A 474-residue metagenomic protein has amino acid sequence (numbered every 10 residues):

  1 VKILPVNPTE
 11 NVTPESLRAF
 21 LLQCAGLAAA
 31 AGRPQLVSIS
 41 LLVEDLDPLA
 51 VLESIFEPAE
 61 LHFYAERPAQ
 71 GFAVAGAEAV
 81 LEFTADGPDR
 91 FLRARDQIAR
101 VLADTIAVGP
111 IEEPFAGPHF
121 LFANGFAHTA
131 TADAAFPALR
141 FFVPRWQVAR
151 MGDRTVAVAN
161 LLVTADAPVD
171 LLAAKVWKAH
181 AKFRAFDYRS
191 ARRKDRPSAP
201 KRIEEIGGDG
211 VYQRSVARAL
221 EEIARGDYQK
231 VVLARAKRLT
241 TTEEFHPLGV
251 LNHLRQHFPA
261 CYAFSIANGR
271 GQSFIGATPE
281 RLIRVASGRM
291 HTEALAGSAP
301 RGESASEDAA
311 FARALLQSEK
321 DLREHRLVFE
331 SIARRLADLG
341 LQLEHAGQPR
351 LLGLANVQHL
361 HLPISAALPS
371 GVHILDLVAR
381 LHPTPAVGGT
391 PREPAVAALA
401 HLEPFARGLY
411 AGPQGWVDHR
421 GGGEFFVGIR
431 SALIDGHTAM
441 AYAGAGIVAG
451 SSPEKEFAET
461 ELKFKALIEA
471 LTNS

Functional and structural regions predicted by a protein language model:
V1-G26, A31-G32, L36-S38, G152-R184 (+3 more regions): Cytosolic ligand/metal-binding cores
V1-P88: An N-terminal JmjN-like helical accessory module and its immediate linker preceding a catalytic domain
K2, N7, R18, I98-K230 (+3 more regions): Non-catalytic accessory segments adjacent to catalytic cores
F63, P118-F122, V231, Y262-A267 (+2 more regions): A short glycine-rich, hydrophobically flanked beta-strand micro-motif that places a catalytic Asp/Glu for divalent metal
F122, V148, G226, I283 (+4 more regions): A residue-level signal for conserved active-site and pocket-lining positions in enzyme catalytic cores
W146-A149, A263-S265, F274-I275, R281-L282 (+2 more regions): Short beta-strand scaffold segments in enzyme catalytic cores
A191-R281, H325-V328, I332, L339 (+1 more regions): Active-site pocket-lining segments that scaffold enzyme catalytic pockets across diverse folds
P363-S474: Conserved hydrophobic core element of enzyme catalytic domains
